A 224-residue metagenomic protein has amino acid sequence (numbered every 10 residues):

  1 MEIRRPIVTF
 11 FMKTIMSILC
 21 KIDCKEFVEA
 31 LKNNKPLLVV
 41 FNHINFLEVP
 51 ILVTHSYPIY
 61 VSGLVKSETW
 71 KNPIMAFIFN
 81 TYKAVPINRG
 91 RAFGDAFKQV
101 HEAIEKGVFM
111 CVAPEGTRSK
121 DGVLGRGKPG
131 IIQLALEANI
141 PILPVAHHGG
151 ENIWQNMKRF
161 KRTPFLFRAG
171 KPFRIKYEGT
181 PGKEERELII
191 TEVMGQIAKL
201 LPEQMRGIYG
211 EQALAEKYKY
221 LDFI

Functional and structural regions predicted by a protein language model:
M1-C20, A76, N80: Short hydrophobic helices that act as membrane-entry/anchoring signals
I3, D95-I224: Non-catalytic C-terminal accessory region of glycerolipid acyltransferases and related lyso-lipid remodeling enzymes
M12-K13, T81-I87, P114-R118: Short, basic, glycine/proline-bearing loop/turn elements
K13, S17, N42, N80 (+2 more regions): Generic alpha-helical structural context detector
S17, L31-R91, Q99: Catalytic core of membrane glycerolipid acyltransferases/transacylases, capturing the structured, soluble-facing
S17-K25, H148-E151: Short gly/ser/thr-rich secondary-structure transition/capping motifs
I22-C24, A84, F167: Generic structural signal for residues in well-ordered beta-strands
V28, A92, H148: Residue-level "edge-of-site" marker
